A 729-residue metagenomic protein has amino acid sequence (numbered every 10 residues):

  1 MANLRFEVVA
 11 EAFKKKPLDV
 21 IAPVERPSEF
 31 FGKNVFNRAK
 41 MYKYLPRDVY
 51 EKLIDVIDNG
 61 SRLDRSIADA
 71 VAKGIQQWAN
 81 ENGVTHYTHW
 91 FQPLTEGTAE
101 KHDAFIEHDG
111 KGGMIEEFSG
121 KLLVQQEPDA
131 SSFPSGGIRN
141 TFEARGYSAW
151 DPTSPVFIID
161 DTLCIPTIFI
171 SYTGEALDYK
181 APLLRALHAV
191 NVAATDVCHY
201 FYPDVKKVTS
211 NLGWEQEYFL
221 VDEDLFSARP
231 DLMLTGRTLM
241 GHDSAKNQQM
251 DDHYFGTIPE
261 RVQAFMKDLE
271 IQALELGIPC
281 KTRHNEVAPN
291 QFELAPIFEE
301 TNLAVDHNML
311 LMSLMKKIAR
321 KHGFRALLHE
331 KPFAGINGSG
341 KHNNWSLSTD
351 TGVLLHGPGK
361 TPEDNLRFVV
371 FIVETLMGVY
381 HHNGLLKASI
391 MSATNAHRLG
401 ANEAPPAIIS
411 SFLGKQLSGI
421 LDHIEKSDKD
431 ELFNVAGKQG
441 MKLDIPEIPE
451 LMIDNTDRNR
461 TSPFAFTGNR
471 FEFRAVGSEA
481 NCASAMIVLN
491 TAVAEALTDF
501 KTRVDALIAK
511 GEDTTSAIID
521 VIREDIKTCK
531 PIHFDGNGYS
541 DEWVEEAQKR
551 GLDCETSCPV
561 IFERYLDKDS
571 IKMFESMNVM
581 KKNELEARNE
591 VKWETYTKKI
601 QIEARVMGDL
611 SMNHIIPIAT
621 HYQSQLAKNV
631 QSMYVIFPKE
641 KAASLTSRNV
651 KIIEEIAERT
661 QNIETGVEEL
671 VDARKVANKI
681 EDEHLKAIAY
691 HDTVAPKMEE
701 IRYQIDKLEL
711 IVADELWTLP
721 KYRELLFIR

Functional and structural regions predicted by a protein language model:
A2-V24, T141-F157, T162: N-terminal hydrophobic targeting/anchoring segments and the immediately downstream early-domain regions of hydrolases
E7-E11, V20-R38, Y42, H188 (+2 more regions): Flexible inter-domain linker/hinge segments
E29-F142: Active-site core of metal-dependent hydrolases
I67, F91, S119, P296-F298 (+5 more regions): Active-site proximal loops enriched in glycine and acidic residues that flank catalytic Cys/His/Asp and coordinate
I67-V71, F91-P93, K121-L122, F169 (+4 more regions): Active-site-proximal loop/turn and secondary-structure-junction residues that shape catalytic pockets, frequently
E96-G113, S131, R229, G236-T238 (+4 more regions): Short linear, low-complexity motifs centered on an aromatic residue
E143-L328, N337-G340, L347-E590: Glycine-rich, acidic/polar active-site loops that bind/position phosphate-bearing ligands
E524-R729: C-terminal amphipathic alpha-helical interaction region
